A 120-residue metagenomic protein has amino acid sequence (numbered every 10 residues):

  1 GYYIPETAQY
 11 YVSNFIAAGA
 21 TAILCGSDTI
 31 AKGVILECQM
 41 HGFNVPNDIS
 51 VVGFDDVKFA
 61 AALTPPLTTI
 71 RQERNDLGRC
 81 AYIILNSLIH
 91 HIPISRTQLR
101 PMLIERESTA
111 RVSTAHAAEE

Functional and structural regions predicted by a protein language model:
G1-E6: Short beta->alpha junction loops
Q9-E119: Flexible loop/turn connectors
